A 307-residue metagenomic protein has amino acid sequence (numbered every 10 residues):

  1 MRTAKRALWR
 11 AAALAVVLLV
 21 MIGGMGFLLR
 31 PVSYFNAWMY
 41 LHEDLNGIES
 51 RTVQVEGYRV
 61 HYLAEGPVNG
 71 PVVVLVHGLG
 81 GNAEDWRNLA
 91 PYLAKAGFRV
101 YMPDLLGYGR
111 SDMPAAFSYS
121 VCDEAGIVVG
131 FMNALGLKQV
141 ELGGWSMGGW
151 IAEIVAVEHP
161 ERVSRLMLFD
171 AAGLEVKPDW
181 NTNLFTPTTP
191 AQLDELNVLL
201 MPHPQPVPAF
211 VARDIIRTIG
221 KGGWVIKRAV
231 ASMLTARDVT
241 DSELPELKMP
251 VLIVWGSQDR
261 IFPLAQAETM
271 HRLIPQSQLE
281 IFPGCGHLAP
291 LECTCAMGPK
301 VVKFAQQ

Functional and structural regions predicted by a protein language model:
V17-T52: An N-terminal hydrophobic leader/cap segment in hydrolases
L29-Y34, L184-K248: Conserved alpha/beta-hydrolase catalytic His-Asp/Glu region
V53-Y58, L63, K95, Y101-G143: Active-site loop/oxyanion-hole signature of alpha/beta-hydrolase fold enzymes
E65-R110: Conserved HGGG/HGGXW glycine-rich cap/lid loop of the alpha/beta-hydrolase fold
W150-E158, V163-D194: Flexible "cap/lid" loop of the alpha/beta hydrolase fold
L247, I253-W255, D259: Short beta-strand/loop motif that positions the catalytic acidic residue of the alpha/beta-hydrolase fold
R260-Q266: Conserved alpha/beta-hydrolase "acid-adjacent" motif
S277-Q307: Catalytic active-site module of serine/aspartate enzymes centered on a nucleophile-bearing elbow/loop
